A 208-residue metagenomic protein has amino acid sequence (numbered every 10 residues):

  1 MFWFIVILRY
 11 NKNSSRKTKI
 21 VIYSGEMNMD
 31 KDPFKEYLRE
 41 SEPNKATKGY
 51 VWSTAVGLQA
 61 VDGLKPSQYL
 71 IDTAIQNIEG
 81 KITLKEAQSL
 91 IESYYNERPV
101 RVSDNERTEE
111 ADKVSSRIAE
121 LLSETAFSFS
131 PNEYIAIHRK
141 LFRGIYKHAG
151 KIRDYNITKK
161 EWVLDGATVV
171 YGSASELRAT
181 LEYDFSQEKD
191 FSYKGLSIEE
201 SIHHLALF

Functional and structural regions predicted by a protein language model:
F2-F208: FIC/Doc superfamily catalytic core
